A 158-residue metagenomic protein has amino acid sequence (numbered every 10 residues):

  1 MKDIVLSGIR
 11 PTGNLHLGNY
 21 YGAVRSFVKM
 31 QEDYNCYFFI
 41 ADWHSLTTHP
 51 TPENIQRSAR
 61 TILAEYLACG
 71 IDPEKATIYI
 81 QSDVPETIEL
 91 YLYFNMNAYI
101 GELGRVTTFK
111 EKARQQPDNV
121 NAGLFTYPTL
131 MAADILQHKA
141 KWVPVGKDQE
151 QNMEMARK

Functional and structural regions predicted by a protein language model:
K2-A133: N-terminal Rossmann-like or analogous alpha/beta NTP/dinucleotide-binding catalytic cores that position adenine
Y93, I135, M155-K158: Alpha-helical scaffold segments in soluble metabolic enzymes
A132-K141: Acidic/polar active-site rim loop that often engages polyanionic ligands
K141-K158: Glycine-rich, Lys/Arg-enriched anion-binding loops that position phosphate/diphosphate groups for phosphoryl
